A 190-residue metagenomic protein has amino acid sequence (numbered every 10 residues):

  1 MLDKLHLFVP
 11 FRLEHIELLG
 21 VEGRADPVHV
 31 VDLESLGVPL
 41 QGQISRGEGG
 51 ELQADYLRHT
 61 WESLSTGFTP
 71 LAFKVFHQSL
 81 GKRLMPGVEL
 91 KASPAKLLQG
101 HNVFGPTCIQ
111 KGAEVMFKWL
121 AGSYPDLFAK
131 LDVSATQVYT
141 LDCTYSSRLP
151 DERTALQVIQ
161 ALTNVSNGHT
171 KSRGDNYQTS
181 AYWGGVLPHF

Functional and structural regions predicted by a protein language model:
M1-F190: Structured, helix-rich domain cores that form ligand/interaction pockets
